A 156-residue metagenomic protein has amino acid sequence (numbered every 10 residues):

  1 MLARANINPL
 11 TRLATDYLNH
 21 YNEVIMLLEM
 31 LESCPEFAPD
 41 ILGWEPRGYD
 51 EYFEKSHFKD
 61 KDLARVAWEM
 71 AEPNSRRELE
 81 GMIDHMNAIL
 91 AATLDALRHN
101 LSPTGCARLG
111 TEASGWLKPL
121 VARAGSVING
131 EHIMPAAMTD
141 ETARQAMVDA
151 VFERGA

Functional and structural regions predicted by a protein language model:
M1-Q145: Signal-transmission coiled-coils
T142-A156: Short acidic DE-rich linear segments
